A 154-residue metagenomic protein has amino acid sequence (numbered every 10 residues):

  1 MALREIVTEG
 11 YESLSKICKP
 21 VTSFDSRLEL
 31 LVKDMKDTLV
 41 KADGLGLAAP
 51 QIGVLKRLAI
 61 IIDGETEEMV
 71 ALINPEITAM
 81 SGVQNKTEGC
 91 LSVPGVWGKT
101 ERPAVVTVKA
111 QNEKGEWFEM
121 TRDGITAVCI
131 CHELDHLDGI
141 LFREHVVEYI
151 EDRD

Functional and structural regions predicted by a protein language model:
M1-D154: Positively charged
